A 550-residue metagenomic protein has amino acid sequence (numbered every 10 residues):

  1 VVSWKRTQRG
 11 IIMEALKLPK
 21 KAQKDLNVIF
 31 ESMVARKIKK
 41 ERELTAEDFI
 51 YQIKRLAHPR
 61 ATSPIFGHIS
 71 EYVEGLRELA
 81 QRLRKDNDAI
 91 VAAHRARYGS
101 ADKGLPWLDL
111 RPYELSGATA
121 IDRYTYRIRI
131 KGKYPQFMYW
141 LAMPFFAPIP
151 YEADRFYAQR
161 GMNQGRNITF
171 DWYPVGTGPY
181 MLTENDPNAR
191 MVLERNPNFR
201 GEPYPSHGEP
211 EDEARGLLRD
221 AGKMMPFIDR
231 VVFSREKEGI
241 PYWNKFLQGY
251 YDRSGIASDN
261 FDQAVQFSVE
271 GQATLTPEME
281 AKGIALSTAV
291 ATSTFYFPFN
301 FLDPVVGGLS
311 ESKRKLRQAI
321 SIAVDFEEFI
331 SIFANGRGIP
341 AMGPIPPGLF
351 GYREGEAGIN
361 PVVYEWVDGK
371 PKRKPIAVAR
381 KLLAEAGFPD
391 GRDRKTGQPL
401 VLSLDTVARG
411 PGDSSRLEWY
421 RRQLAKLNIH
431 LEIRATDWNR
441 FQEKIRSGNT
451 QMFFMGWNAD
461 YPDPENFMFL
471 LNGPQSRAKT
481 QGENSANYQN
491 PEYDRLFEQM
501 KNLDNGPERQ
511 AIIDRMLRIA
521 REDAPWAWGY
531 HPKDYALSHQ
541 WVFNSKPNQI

Functional and structural regions predicted by a protein language model:
V1-L79, R127, Y242-K245, L309-A319: Aromatic- and charge-enriched surface segment that lines or borders ligand/interaction sites
V1-S3, K20, E31, K131 (+1 more regions): Periplasmic solute-binding protein
D48, I240-Y251, S258-D259, Q266-V269 (+3 more regions): Short helices/loops that flank or line small-molecule/ion binding pockets
Q81-T125, R129-V232, K237-P241, I376-A377 (+1 more regions): Gly/Pro-rich hinge or "lid" segments in bacterial periplasmic/extracellular proteins
I128, H207, K223-S234, T396-L404 (+2 more regions): A local structural motif
G132-P135, D186, R190-M191, R195-P197 (+4 more regions): Detector for C-terminal structural segments
Y180-M181, V306-G307, I339-A386, A408-R416: Structural transition elements
T183-E194, R219-A221, V232-D303, E327 (+1 more regions): Extracellular/periplasmic solute-recognition and catalytic clefts
